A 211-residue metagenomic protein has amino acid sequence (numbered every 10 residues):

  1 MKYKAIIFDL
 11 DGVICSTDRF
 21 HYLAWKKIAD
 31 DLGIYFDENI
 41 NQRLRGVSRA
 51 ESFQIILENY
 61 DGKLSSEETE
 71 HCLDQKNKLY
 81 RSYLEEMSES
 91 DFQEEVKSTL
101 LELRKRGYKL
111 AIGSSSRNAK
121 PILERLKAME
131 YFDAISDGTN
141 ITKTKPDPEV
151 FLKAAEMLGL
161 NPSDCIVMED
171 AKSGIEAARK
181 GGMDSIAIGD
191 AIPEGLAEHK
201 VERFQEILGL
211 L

Functional and structural regions predicted by a protein language model:
M1-K4, K97, L101-R104, S116-L211: Asp-based, Mg2+/Mn2+-dependent phosphohydrolase catalytic module
M1-Q42: Active-site neighborhood of HAD-like aspartate-dependent phosphohydrolases
I14, F92, I112, K143 (+1 more regions): Conserved SAM-binding loop
H21-Y22, R49-F53, T69, L73 (+5 more regions): A general structural signal for well-ordered alpha-helical segments in protein cores
I28, A50-L64, I122, A155: Helix-loop "lid/cap" segments that line or gate small-molecule binding pockets
Y35, L57-E94: Metal-dependent phosphoesterase signature
S82-I112: Short, acidic loop-to-helix structural element flanking the phosphoryl-transfer center in phosphate-processing enzymes
